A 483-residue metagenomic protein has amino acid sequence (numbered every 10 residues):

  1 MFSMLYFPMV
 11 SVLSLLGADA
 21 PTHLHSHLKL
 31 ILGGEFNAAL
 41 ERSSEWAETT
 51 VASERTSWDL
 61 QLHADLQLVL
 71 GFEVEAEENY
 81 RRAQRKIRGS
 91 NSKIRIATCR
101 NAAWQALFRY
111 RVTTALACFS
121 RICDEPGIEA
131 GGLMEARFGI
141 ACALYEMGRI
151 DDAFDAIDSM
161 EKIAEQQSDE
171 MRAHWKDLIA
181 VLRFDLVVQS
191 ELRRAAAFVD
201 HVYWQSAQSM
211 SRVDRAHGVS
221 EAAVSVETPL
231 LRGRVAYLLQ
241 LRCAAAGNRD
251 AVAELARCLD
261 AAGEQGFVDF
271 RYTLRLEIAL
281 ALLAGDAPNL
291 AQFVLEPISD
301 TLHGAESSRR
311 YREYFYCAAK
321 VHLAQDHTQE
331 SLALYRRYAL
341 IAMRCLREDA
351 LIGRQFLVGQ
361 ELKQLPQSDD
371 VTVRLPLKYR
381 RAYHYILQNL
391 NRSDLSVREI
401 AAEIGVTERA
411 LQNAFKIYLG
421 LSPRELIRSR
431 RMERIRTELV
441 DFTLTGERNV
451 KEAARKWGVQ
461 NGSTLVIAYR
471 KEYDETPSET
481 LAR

Functional and structural regions predicted by a protein language model:
P21, W58, A97, E135-R137 (+5 more regions): Residue register of alpha-helical TPR repeats
S26-H27, H63, A102, I140 (+3 more regions): Structural register within alpha-helical repeat arrays
G33, L70, R109, M147 (+4 more regions): Structural motif corresponding to the intra-repeat A-B loop/turn of tetratricopeptide repeats
S44-E48, R81-R88, F119-G127, D158-D169 (+4 more regions): Amphipathic alpha-helical segments of tetratricopeptide repeats
Y383-L395, F415, L419, T437-E447 (+1 more regions): Basic, amphipathic alpha-helical hairpins
L421-R455, R483: Terminal helix-turn-helix DNA-binding modules in bacterial transcription factors
F442-T480: Sequence-specific DNA-binding recognition helix
